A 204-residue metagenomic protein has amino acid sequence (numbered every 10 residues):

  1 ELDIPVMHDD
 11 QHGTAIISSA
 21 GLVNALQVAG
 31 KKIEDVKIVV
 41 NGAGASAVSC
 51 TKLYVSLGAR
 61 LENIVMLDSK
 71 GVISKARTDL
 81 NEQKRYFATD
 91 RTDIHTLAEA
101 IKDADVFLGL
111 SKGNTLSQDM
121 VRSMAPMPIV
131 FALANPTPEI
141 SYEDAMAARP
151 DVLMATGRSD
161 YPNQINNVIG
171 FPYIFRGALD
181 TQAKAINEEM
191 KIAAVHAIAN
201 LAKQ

Functional and structural regions predicted by a protein language model:
E1-L2, T14, G21, G42 (+9 more regions): General structural feature for long, well-ordered alpha-helical segments within catalytic domains of soluble enzymes
L2-I4, I33-K37, A59-N63, K102-A104 (+3 more regions): Short coil/turn connectors at secondary-structure junctions
P5-G13, V23-K31, D35, A132-Q204: Adenosine-phosphate binding glycine-rich loop
H12, I16-L108: Glycine-rich phosphate/diphosphate-binding loop of Rossmann-like nucleotide-binding domains
S46-V48, K75, G113, F171 (+1 more regions): Short, electropositive, low-hydrophobicity segments enriched in small/polar residues
R85-L153, R158-D160: Rossmann-like adenosine-cofactor binding region
